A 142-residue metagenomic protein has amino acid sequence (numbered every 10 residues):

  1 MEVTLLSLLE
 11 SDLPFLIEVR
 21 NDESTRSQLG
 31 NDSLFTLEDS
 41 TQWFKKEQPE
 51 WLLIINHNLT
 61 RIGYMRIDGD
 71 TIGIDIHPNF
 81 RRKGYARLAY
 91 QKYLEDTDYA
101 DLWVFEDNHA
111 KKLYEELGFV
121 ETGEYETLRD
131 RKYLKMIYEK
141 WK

Functional and structural regions predicted by a protein language model:
M1-S11, E139-K142: Conserved N-terminal entry element of GNAT/NAT acetyltransferase domains
L16-I17: Hydrophobic pocket/interface hotspot
S24-W43: Conserved GNAT-fold acetyl-CoA-binding loop/helix
F44-L53: A short helix-loop-beta-strand connector motif used in the catalytic cores of GNAT acetyltransferases and, in some
L59-D75: Conserved beta-strand in the GNAT
T71-Y85, V104-F105: A short, internal acetyl-CoA/4′-phosphopantetheine-binding micro-motif in the GNAT/acyltransferase core
R82-E95, K112-E116: Conserved acetyl-CoA-binding loop-helix of GNAT-fold acetyltransferases
L102-E115, F119-V120, E126-K132: Conserved beta-strand-loop-alpha-helix junction that forms the acyl-donor binding cleft
